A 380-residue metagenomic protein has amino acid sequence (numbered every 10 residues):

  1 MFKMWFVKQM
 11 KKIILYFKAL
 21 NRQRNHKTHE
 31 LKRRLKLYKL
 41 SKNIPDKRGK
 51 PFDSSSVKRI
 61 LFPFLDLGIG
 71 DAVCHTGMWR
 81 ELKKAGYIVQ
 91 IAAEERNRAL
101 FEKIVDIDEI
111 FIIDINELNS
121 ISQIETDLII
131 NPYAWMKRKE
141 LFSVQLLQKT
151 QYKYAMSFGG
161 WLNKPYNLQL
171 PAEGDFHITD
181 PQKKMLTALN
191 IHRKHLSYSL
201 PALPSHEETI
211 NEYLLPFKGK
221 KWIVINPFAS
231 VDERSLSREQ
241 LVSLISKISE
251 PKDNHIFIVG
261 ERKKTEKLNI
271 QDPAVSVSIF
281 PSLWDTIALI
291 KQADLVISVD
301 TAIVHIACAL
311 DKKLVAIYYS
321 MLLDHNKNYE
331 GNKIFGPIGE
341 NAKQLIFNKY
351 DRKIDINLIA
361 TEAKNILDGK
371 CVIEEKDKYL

Functional and structural regions predicted by a protein language model:
F2-L380: Catalytic machinery of carbohydrate-active enzymes, primarily nucleotide-sugar-dependent glycosyltransferases
